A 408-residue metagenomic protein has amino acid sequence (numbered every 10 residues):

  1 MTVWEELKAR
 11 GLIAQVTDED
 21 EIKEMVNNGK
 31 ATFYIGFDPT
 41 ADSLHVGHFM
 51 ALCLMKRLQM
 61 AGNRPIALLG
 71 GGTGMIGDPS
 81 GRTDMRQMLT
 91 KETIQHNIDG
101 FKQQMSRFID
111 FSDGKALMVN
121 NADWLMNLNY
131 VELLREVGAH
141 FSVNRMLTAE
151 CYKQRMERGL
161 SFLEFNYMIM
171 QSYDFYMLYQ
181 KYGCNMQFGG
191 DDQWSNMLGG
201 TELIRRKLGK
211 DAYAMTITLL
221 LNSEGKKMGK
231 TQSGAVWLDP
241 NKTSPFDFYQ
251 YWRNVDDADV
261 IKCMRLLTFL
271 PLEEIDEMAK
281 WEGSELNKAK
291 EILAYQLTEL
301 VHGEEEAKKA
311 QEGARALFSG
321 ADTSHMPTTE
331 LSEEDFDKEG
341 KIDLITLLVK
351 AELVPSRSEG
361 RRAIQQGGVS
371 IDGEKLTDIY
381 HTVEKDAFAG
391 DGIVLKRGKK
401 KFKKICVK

Functional and structural regions predicted by a protein language model:
M1-Q193, L198-T201, L208-Y213, K226 (+1 more regions): NTP-dependent nucleotidyl-transfer catalytic core
I204-K408: Conserved nucleotide- and phosphate/pyrophosphate-binding catalytic cores in adenylate/nucleotidyl-handling enzymes
